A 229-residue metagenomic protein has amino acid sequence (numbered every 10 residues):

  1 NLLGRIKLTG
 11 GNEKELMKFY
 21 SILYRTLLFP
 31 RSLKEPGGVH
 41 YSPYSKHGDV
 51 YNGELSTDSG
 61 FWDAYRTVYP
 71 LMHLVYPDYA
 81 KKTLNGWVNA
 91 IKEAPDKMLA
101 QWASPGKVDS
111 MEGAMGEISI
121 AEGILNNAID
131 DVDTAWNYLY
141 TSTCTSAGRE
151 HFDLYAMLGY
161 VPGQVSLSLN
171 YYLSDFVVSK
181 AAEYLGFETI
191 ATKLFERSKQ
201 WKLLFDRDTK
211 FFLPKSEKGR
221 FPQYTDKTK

Functional and structural regions predicted by a protein language model:
N1-S56, V88-N89, D96-K97, D133 (+1 more regions): Acidic/polar, glycine-enriched structural segments that form the non-catalytic walls/loops of the carbohydrate-binding
G4-L8, I22-L28, H73-Y76, V88-K92 (+3 more regions): Sec-exported extracytoplasmic/periplasmic mature domains
G10, F29, E35, T57 (+6 more regions): Generic structural "secondary-structure junction" signal
N12-L16, K81, A191: Alpha-helix N-cap/helix-initiation sites
I22, V39-P43, H47, V132-G163 (+2 more regions): Extended glycan-interaction surfaces of carbohydrate-active proteins
S32-V39, P70-H73, K82-L84, T209: Short, solvent-exposed loop/turn and secondary-structure capping segments
T57-A182, F195: Aromatic-rich carbohydrate-recognition surfaces in CAZymes
M98-L99, S179, Y184-K229: Catalytic cores of carbohydrate-active enzymes
